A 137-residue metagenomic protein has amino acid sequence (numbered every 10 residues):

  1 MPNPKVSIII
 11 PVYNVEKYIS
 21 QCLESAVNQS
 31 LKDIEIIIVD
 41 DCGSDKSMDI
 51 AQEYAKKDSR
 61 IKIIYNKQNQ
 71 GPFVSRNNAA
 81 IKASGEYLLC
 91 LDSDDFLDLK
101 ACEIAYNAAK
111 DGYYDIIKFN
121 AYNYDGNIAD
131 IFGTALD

Functional and structural regions predicted by a protein language model:
M1-D137: Nucleotide-sugar donor-binding/catalytic module of glycosyltransferases that assemble extracellular/cell-envelope
